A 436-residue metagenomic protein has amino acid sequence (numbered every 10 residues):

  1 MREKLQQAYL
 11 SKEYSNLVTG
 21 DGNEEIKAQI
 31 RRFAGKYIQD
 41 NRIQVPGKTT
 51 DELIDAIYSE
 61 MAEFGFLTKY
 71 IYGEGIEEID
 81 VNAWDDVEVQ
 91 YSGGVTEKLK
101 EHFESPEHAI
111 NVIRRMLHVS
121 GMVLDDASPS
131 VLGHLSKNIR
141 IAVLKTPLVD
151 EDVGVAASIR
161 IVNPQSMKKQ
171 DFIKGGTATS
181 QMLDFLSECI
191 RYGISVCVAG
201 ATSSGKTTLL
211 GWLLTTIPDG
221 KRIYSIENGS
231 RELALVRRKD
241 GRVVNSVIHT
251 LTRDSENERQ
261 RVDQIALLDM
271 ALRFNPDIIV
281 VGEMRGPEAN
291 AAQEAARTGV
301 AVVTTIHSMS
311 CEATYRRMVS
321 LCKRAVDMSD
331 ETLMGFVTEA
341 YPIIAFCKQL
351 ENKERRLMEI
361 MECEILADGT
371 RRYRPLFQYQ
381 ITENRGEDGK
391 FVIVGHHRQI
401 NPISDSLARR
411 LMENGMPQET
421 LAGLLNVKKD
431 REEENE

Functional and structural regions predicted by a protein language model:
M1-L124: N-terminal accessory targeting/assembly segments
D86-Y192: P-loop NTP-binding catalytic core
I194-V196, L214-E339, K348: Switch/coupling sub-region of P-loop NTPases
A201-T202: The conserved Walker
K206: Conserved lysine of the Walker
L209, L213: Hydrophobic positions on the alpha1 helix immediately C-terminal to the Walker A/P-loop
G335-D368: Phosphate-binding/switch region of NTP-binding enzymes
E359-E436: NTP-binding/hydrolysis catalytic cores, primarily Walker-type P-loop NTPases
